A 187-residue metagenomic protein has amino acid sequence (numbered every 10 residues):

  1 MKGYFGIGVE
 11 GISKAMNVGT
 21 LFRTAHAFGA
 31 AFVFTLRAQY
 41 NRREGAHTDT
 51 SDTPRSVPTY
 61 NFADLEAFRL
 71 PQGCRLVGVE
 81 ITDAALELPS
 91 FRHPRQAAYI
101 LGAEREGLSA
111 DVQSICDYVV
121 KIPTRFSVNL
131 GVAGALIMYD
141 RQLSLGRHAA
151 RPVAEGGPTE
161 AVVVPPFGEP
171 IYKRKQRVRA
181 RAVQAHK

Functional and structural regions predicted by a protein language model:
M1-I81, A135, Q142-K187: RNA substrate-binding interface of SAM-dependent RNA methyltransferases
I12, T82, E106, T124-S127: Short, surface-exposed acidic/glycine-rich loop or hinge patches that mediate macromolecular interfaces
M16-N17, L86, G107, V128-N129: Residues that form or flank phosphate/diphosphate-binding pockets in enzymes that use nucleotide phosphates
T20, V79, A103, L108 (+1 more regions): Gly/Ser/Thr-rich helix-start
L36-R37, V119-F126: Short beta->alpha connector loops at strand-helix junctions that form conserved, small/polar/Pro-enriched
E44-G45, L88, V128-A135: Short, charged, surface-exposed secondary-structure boundary motifs
T82-I115, V119-V120: Active-site/ligand-binding-proximal alpha/beta "capping" segment
A110, V132-Y139: Residues on a specific face of well-ordered alpha-helices
